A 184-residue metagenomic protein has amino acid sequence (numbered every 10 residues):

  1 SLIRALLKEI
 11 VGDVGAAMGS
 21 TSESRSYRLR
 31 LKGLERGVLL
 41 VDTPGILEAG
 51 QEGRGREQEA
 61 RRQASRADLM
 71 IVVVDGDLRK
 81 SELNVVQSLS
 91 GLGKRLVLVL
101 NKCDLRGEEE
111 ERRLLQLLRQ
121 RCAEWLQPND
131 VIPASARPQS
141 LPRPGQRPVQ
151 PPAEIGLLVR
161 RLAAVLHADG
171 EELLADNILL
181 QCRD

Functional and structural regions predicted by a protein language model:
S1-E48, G91: Conserved G1/Walker A P-loop phosphate-binding module
S20, G50-G53, L78-R79: A conditional alpha-helix N-cap/helix-loop micro-motif detector
L29-E35, E57-V131: Conserved C-terminal guanine-recognition region of P-loop GTPase G domains, centered on the G4
D42-G45, L100, S135: Flexible glycine-/small-residue-rich
G45-A49, R143-Q146: AAA+ P-loop NTPase catalytic core and its hallmark functional loops
A49-G50, E108: Conserved D-loop-proximal element of ABC-family nucleotide-binding domains
D104-L173: Canonical P-loop GTPase G-domain recognition
E171-D184: Add "or lipid-surface remodeling" -> "...that mediate pore formation, membrane permeabilization, membrane fusion
